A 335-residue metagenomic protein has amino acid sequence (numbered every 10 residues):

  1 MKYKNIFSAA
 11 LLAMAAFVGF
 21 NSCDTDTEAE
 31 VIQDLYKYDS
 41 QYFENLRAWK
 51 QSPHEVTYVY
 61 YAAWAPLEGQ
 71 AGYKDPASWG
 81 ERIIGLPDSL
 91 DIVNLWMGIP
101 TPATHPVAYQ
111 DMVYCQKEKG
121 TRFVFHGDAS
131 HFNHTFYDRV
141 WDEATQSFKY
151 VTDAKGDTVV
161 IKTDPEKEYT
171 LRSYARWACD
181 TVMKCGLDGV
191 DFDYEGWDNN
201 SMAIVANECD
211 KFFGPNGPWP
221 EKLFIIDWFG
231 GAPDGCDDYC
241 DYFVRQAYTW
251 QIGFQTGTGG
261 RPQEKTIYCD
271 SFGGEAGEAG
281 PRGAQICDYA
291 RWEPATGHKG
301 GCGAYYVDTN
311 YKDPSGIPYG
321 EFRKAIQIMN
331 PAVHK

Functional and structural regions predicted by a protein language model:
M1-S22, D142-P165, K335: Polar low-complexity intrinsically disordered regions
M1-S52: Bacterial Sec-dependent N-terminal signal peptides
S8, D24-T27, G196, R291 (+1 more regions): Low-complexity, compositionally biased segments
S52-Q285, K299, G303, D308 (+1 more regions): Chitinase-like catalytic core of GlcNAc-active glycosidases
D288-P294: Short, surface-exposed beta-strand/loop micro-motifs that present aromatic residues
K324-K335: C-terminal domain-boundary segment and adjacent tail
